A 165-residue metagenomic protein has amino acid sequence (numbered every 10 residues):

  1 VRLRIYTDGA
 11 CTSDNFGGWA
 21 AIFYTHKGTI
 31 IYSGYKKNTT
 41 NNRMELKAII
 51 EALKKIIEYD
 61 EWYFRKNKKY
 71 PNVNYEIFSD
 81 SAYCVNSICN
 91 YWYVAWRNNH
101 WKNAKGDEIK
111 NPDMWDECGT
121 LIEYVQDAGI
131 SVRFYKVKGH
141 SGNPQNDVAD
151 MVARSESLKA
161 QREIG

Functional and structural regions predicted by a protein language model:
V1-K47, K54-Y59, D150-G165: RNase H-like nuclease fold core
A10-F16, I50-D147, V152: RNase H catalytic domain
